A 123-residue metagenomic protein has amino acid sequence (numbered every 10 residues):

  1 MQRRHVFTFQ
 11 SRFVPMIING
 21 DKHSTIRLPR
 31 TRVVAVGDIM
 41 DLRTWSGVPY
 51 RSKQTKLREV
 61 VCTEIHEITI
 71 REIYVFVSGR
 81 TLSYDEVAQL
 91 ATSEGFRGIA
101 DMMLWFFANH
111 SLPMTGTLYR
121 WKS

Functional and structural regions predicted by a protein language model:
M1-S123: Catalytic phosphate/metal-binding cores of nucleic-acid and nucleotide-processing enzymes, i.e., regions that mediate
